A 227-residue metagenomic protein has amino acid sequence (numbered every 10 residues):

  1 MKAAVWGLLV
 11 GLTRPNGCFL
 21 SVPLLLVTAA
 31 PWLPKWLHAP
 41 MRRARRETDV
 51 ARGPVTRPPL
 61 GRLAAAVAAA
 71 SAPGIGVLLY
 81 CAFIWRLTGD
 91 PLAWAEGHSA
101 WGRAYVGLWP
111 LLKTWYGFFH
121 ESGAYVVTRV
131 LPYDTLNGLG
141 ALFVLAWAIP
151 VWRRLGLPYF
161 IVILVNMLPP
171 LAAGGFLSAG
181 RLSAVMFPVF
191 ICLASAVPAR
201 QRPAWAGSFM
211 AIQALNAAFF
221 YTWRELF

Functional and structural regions predicted by a protein language model:
M1, P58, I149-L157, S195-P203: Membrane-interface helix-boundary motifs at transmembrane edges
M1-L8: Short hydrophobic alpha-helices at membrane interfaces in multi-pass membrane enzymes
L9-V10, G17, S21-W147, P158-I163 (+1 more regions): Membrane-lumen/periplasm interface segments of specific transmembrane helices in polyprenyl phosphate-linked
A70-G74, A199-F227: Signature aromatic-anchored transmembrane alpha helix within multi-pass, membrane-resident enzymes that catalyze glycan
P150-A173, L182: Transmembrane alpha-helix segments characteristic of polytopic inner-membrane glycan-assembly/cell-envelope
G156-I161, S178-A184, R202-G207: Short, aromatic-rich membrane-interface segments at the entry and exit of alpha-helical transmembrane domains
A173-L177, W223-E225: Membrane-interface helix caps and helix-loop-helix hairpins in membrane proteins
L177-A196: Hydrophobic/aromatic-rich transmembrane helices and adjacent perimembrane loops
